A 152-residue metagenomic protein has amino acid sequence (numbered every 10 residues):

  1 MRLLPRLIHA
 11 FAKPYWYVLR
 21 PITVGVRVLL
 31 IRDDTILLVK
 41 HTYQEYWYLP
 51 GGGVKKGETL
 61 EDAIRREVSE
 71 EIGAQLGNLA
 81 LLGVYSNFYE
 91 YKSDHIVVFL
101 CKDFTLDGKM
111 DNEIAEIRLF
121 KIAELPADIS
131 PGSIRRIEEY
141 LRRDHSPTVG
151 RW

Functional and structural regions predicted by a protein language model:
M1-R27: Acidic, metal-coordinating catalytic segment for phosphate/diphosphate chemistry, firing primarily on the Nudix
R20, V28, V39, Y89 (+1 more regions): Short secondary-structure boundary/capping segments
R27-L29, T35-L37, I96-L100: Residues embedded in well-ordered beta-strands
I31-E70: Conserved Nudix-box catalytic region and its N-terminal flanking loop in Nudix hydrolases and closely related
V54-G77, S86-Y140, T148-R151: Unchanged
